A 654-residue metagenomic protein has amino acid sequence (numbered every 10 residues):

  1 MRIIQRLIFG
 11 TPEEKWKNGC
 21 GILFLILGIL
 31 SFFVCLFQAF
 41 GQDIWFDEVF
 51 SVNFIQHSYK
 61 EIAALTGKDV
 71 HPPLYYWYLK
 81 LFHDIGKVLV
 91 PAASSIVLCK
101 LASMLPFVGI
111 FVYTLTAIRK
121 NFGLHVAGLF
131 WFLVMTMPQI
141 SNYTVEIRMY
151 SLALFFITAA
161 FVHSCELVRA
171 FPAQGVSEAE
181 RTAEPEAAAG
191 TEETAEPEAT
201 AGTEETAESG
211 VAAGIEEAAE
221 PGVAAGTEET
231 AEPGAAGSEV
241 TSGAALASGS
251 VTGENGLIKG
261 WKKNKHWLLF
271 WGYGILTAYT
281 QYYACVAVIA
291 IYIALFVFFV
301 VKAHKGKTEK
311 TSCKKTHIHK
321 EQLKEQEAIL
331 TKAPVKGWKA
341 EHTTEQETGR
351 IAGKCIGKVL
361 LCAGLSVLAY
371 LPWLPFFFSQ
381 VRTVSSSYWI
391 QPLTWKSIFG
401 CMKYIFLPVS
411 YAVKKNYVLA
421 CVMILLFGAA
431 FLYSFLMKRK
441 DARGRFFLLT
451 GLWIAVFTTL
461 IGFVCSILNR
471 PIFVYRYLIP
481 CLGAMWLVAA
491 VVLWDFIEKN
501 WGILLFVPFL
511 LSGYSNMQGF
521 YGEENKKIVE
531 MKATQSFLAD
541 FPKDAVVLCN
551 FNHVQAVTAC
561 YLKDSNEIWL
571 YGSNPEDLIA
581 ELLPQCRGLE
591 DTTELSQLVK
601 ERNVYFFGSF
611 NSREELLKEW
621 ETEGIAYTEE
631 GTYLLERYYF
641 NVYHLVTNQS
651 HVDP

Functional and structural regions predicted by a protein language model:
M1-K17, F171-A189, L246-N264, K302-G353: Membrane-interfacial, low-structure loops and terminal tails that flank and connect transmembrane helices in multi-pass
I3-I8, W16-F171, N264-H304, E347-N648: Membrane-proximal helix-loop-helix interfaces that form the catalytic/acceptor-binding platform of multi-pass membrane
A39, A92, P185, P197 (+5 more regions): Short N-terminal alpha-helical targeting/association segments
K68-D69, R181, E193, E217 (+6 more regions): Generic N-terminal simple sequence motifs
E146, T241, G249, K336 (+2 more regions): Juxtamembrane/membrane-water interface recognition
V176, E208, G237, T241 (+5 more regions): Intrinsically disordered, low-complexity segments enriched in Ser/Pro/Gly/Ala and basic residues
A179-S242: Long, intrinsically disordered low-complexity tandem-repeat segments
H651-P654: Short, solvent-exposed mixed-charge patches
